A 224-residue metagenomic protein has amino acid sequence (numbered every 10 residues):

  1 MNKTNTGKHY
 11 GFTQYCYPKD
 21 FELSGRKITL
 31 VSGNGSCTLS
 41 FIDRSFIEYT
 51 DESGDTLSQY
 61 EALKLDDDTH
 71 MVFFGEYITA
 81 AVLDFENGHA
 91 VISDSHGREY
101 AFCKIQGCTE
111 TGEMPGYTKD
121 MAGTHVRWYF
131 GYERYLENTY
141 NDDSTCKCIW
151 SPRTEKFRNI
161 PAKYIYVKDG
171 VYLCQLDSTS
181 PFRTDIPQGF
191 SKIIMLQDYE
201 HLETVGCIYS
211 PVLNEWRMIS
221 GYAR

Functional and structural regions predicted by a protein language model:
M1-F12, S45-F46, K104: Acidic/polar low-complexity scaffolding segments in large eukaryotic proteins
Q14, E22-I28, D120-V126: A glycine-biased structural micro-motif
I28-S32, I47-D51, M71-E76, I92-S93 (+4 more regions): Short beta-strand segments that buttress and anchor functional surface loops
T29-L63, Y132-V167: N-terminal glycine/threonine-rich, aromatic-flanked beta-hairpin/loop signature
S45-I47, T69-H70, G88-A90, S144-K147 (+2 more regions): Hydrophobic residues embedded in beta-strands of well-ordered beta-sheets
D51-L83, R153-Y199: Contiguous, well-ordered beta-strand patches that form the walls/edges of small beta-barrel/beta-sandwich domains
A80-A101, T184-V212, R217: Short, compact, well-ordered microdomains
V91-Y132: Surface-exposed beta-loop interaction hotspot
